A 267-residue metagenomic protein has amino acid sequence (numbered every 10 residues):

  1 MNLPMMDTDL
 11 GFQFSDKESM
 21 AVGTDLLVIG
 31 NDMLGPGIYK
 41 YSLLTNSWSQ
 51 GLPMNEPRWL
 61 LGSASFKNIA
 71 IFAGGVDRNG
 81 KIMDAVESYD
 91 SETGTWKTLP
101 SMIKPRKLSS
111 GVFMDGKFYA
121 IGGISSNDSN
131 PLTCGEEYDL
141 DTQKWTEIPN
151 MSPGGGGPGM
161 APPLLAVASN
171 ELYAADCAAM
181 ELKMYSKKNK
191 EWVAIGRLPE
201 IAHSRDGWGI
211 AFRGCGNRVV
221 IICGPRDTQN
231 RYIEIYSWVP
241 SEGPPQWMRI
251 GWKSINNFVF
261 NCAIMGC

Functional and structural regions predicted by a protein language model:
M1-C267: Kelch-like beta-propeller repeat domains
